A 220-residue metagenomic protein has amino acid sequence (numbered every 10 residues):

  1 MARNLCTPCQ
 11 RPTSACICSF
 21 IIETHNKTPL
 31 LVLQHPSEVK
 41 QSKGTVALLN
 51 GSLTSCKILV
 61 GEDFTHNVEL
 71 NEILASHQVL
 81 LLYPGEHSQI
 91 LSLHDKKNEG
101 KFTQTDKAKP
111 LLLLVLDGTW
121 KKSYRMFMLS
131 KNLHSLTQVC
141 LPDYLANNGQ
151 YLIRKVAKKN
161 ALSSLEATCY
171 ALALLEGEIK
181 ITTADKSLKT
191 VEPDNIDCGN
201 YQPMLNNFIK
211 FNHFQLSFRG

Functional and structural regions predicted by a protein language model:
M1-K27: Cys/His-rich short segments
S19-A47: Short microdomains enriched in Cys/His and/or Lys/Arg
K43, V68-E69, L91-S92, A146-I153: Short, charged, surface-exposed secondary-structure boundary motifs
V46-G51, L129-L133: Short, solvent-exposed amphipathic alpha-helical segments in soluble enzyme and RNA/protein-processing domains
T54-M128: S-adenosyl-L-methionine/SAH cofactor-binding core of RNA-modifying enzymes
L112, K121-G220: C-terminal folded domains that constitute the principal catalytic or ligand-binding module of multi-domain proteins
